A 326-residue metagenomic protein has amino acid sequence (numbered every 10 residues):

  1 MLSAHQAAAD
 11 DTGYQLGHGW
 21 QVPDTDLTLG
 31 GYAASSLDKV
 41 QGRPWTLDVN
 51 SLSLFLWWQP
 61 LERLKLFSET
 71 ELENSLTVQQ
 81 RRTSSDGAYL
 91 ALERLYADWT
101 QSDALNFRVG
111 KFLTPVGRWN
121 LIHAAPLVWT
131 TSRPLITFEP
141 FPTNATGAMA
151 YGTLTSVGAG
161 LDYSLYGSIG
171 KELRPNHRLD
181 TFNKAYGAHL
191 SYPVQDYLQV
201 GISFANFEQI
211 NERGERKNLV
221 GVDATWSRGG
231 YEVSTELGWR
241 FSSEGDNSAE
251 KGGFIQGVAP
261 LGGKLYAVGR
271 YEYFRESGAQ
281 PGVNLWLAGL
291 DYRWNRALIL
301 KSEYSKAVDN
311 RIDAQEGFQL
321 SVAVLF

Functional and structural regions predicted by a protein language model:
M1-G13: Cleavable N-terminal export/targeting peptides
L16-H18, V22, L64, T181 (+1 more regions): Detector for outer-membrane/organellar transmembrane beta-barrel domains, recognizing the amphipathic beta-strand
L16-L29, S35-G170, S191-D196, L261 (+2 more regions): Outer membrane beta-barrel
V40-P44, R81-S85, L135-F141, L173-L179 (+4 more regions): Outer-membrane beta-barrel domain signature
W45-N50, A88-E93, P142-T146, F182-Y186 (+4 more regions): Residues that define the transmembrane beta-barrel architecture of outer-membrane proteins
L52-L54, L95-A97, A148-A150, A188 (+7 more regions): Membrane-embedded beta-strands of outer-membrane beta-barrel proteins, especially the hydrophobic/small aromatic
A150, Y292, A314-F326: Outer-membrane beta-barrel "beta-signal"
V258-K301, V308: C-terminal hydrophobic structural anchor segments that stabilize assembly/packing rather than catalytic chemistry
